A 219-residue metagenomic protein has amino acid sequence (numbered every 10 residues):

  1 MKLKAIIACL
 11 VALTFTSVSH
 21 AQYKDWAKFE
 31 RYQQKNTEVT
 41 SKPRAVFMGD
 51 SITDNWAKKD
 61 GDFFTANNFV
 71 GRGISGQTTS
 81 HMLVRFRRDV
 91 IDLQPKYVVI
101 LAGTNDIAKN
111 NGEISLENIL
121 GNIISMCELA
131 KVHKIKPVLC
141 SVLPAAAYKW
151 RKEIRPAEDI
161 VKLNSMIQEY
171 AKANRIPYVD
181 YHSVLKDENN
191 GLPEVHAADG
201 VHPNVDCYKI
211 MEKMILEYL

Functional and structural regions predicted by a protein language model:
M1-I7: Bacterial N-terminal signal peptides that target proteins for export
C9-L13, Q22, L143-L219: Catalytic His-Asp segment of secreted/periplasmic serine-dependent ester chemistry enzymes
H20-Y97: Serine-esterase "nucleophile elbow" of acetyl-processing enzymes
R44-G49, F69-G73, Y97-A102, P137-S141 (+2 more regions): Structural recognition of the beta-strand scaffold that forms the well-ordered cores of secreted hydrolase catalytic
S51-N55, S75-T79, T104-A108, L143-A147 (+2 more regions): Solvent-exposed loop/turn segments at secondary-structure junctions within structured extracellular/periplasmic domains
L101-I107, C127-I160: Active-site segments of SGNH/GDSL-like serine hydrolases that catalyze O-acetyl group transfer/hydrolysis on lipids
S115-C140, Q168-I176: Charged, glycine-enriched surface loops/patches that mediate electrostatic binding to polyanionic ligands
